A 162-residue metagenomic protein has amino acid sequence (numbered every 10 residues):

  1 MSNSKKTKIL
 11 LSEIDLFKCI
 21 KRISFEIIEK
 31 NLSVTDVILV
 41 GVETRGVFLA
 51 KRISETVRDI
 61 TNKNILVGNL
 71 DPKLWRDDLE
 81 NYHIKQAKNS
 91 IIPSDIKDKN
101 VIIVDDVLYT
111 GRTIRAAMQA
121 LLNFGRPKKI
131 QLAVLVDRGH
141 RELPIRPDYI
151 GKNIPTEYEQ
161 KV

Functional and structural regions predicted by a protein language model:
M1-V162: PRPP-associated nucleotide enzymes
